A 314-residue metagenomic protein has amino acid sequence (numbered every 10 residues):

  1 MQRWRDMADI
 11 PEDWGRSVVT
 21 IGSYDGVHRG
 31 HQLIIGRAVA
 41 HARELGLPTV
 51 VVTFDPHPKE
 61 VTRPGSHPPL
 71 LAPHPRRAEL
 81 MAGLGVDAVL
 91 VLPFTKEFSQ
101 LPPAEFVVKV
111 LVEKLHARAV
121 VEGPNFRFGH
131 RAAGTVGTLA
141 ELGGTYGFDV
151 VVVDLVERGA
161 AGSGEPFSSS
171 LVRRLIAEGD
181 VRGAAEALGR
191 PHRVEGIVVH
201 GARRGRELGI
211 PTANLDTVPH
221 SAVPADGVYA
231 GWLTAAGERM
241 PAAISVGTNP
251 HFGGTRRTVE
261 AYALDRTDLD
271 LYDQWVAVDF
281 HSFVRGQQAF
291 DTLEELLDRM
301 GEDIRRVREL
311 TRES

Functional and structural regions predicted by a protein language model:
Q2-D9, L90: Short acidic-hydrophobic, aromatic-tinged amphipathic segments that line or gate anion-handling sites
D9-E12, K96-Q100, V156-G162: A short acidic, often aromatic-flanked loop/helix-cap motif at beta-alpha or helix-coil junctions that lines enzyme
P11-P73, E79: N-terminal catalytic cores of NTP/NDP-binding nucleotidyl/phosphoryl-transfer enzymes
H28, M81, V120, A184 (+2 more regions): Residue-level signal for inorganic ion chemistry
V51, V91, V150-V153: A structural preference for short, hydrophobic beta-strand core positions in alpha/beta folds
E60-Y146: N-terminal Rossmann-like or analogous alpha/beta NTP/dinucleotide-binding catalytic cores that position adenine
G143-G247: Glycine-rich, Lys/Arg-enriched anion-binding loops that position phosphate/diphosphate groups for phosphoryl
G201-S314: Phosphate/ribose-recognition catalytic cores of enzymes acting on nucleotide-derived substrates
